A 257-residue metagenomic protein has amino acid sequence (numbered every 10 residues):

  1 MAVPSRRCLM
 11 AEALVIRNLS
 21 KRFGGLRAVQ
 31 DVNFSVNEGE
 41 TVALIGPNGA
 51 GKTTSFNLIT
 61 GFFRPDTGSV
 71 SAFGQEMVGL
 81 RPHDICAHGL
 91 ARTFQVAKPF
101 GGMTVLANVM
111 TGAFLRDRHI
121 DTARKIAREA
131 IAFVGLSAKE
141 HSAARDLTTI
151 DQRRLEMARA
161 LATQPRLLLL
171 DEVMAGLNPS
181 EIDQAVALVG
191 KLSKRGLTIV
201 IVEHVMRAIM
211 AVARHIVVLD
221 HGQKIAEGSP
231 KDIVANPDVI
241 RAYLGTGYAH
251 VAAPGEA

Functional and structural regions predicted by a protein language model:
R6-A257: Glycine-rich phosphate-binding loops of nucleotide-dependent enzymes
